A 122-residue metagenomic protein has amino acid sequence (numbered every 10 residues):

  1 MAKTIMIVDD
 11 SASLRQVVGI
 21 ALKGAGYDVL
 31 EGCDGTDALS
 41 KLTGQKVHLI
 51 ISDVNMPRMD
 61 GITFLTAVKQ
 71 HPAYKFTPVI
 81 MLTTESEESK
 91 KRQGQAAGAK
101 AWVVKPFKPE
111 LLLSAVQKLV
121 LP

Functional and structural regions predicted by a protein language model:
G26-C33, K41: Short hydrophobic/Thr-rich beta-strand motif most characteristic of the beta2 strand and flanking loop of CheY-like
K46-I51: Active-site beta3 strand of CheY-like receiver
D53, T83: Active-site residues of response regulator receiver
M56: Receiver (REC) domain active-site loop signature in two-component systems and cognate sites in sensor histidine kinases
A67, K105: A Lys-centered signature of the CheY-like receiver
K100: Short, glycine/charged-rich "phosphate-handling" switch motifs in NTP-dependent and phosphotransfer domains
F107-V116: C-terminal output helix
